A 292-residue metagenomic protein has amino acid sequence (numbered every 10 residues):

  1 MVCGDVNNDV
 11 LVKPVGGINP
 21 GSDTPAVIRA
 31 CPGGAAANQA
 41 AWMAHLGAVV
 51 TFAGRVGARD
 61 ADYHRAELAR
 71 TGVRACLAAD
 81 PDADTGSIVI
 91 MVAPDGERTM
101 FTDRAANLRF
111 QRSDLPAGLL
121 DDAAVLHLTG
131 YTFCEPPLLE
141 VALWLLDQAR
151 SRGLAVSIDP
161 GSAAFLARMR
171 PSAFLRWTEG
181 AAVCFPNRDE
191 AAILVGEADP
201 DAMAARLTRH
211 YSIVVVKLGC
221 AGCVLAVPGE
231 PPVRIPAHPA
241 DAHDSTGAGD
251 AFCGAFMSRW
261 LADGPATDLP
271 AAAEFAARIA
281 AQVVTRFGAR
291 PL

Functional and structural regions predicted by a protein language model:
M1, Q148-S151, P200-L292: Conserved phosphate-binding/catalytic region of the ribokinase-like
M1-A53, D62-Y63, A242: Glycine-rich phosphate/adenosyl-contacting loop at the front of the ribokinase-like
V6, Y131, A251: Active-site metal-binding loops of divalent metal-dependent hydrolases
P20-S22, H45-L128: Conserved N-terminal subdomain of the carbohydrate kinase-like
M43, N187, G249: Short, conserved phosphate/pyrophosphate- and ester-handling motifs at nucleotide-, phospho-/glycolipid
V50, A75, V156-S157, V214: Hydrophobic beta-strand scaffold residues
G118-L119, F174-W177, L207: Structural alpha-helical scaffold elements that stabilize or flank donor/cofactor-binding regions in carbohydrate
V125-A202, A221-C223: Conserved beta-alpha-beta core of the PfkB/ribokinase-like small-molecule kinase fold
